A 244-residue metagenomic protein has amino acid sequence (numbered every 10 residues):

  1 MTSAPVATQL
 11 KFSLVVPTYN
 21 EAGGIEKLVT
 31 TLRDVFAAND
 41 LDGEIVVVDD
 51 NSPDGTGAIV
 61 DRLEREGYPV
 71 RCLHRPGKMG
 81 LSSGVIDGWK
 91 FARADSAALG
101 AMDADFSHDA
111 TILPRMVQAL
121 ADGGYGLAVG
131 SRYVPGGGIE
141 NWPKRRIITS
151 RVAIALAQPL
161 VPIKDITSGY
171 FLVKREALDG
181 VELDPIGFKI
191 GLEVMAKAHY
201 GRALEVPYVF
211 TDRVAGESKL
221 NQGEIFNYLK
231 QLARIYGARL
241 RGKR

Functional and structural regions predicted by a protein language model:
M1-D34: N-proximal low-complexity "stem/linker" segments adjacent to membrane-targeting elements
M1-K11, Q158-L160, L183-R244: Hydrophobic helical membrane-anchoring modules
G23-K27, D54-L63: Acidic helix N-cap motif at the loop->helix transition within catalytic regions of sugar-transfer enzymes
L32, G88, D105, K174 (+2 more regions): Residue-level signature of catalytic and energy-coupling elements of molecular machines, predominantly ATP/GTP-dependent
L41-N51, L73-R75: Short beta-strand/loop segment that forms part of the nucleotide-sugar
D49-A58, F106: A conserved acidic beta->alpha catalytic loop
V70, R75-F91, A98, A110-F188 (+1 more regions): Acceptor/aglycone-binding surface of glycosyltransferases and processive sugar-polymer synthases
S96-S107: Short beta-strand-to-loop acidic/aromatic patch adjacent to the donor-nucleotide binding site
